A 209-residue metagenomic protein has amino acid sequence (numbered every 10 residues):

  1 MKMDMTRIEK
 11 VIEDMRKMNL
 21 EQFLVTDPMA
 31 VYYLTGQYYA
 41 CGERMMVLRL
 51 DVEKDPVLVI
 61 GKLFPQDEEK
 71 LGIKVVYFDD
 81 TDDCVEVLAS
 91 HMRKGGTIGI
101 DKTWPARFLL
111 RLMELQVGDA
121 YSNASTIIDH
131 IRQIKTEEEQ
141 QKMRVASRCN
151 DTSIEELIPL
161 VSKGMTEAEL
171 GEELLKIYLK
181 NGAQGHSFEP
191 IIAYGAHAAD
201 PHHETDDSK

Functional and structural regions predicted by a protein language model:
K2-S90, R148: N-terminal accessory/capping or targeting/presequence segment of soluble
M3, E9, D83-H186, H197: Flexible, acidic/His-enriched mid-domain "rim/lid" segments that flank
R16-K17, A40-C41, L50, H91-M92 (+3 more regions): Solvent-exposed alpha-helices and their adjacent loops that cap or buttress functional pockets in soluble metabolic
A30-Y33, A106, A199: Short, active-site-adjacent cap segments at secondary-structure transitions
T35, I134, P201-E204: Short, well-ordered secondary-structure micro-motifs
Y38-A40, L112-L115, D206-D207: Short, glycine/charged-enriched secondary-structure capping and boundary segments
P65-E68, F108, K209: A short local loop/turn or secondary-structure capping micro-motif enriched for an aromatic residue
G185-K209: Acidic, glycine-rich loop-and-beta core segments that form the ion-binding/anion-interacting portion of active sites
